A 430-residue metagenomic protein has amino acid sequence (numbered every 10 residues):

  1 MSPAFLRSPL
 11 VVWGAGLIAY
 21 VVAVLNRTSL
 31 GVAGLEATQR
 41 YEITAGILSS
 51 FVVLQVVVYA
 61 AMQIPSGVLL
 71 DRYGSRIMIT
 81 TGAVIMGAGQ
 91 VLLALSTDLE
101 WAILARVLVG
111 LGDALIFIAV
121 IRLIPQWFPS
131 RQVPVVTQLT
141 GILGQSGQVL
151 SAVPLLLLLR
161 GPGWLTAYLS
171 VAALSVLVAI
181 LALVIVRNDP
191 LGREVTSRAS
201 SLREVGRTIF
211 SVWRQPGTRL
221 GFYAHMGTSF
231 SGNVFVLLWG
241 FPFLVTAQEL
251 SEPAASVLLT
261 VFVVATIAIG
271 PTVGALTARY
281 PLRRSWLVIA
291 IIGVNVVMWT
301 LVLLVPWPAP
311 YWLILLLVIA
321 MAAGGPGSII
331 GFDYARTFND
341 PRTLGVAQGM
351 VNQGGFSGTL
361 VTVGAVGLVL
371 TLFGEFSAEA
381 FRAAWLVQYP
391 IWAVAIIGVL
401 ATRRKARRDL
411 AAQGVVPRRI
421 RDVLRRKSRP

Functional and structural regions predicted by a protein language model:
M1-L6, D189-F222, V415-P430: Juxtamembrane intracellular "pre-TM" segments in multi-pass secondary transporters
L30-G31, P216-G270, T362-V363, G367: Extracytoplasmic gate region of multi-pass secondary transporters
E42, G74, L95-W101, G112 (+3 more regions): Helix-breaking motifs and short loop linkers at transmembrane-helix boundaries and internal kinks in secondary membrane
A61-E100: Conserved MFS/SLC helix-loop-helix module at the cytosolic interface between two early adjacent transmembrane helices
M62-G74, I269-R283: Helix-to-loop junctions at the C-terminal end of transmembrane segments in multipass secondary transporters
R72-G82, A278-G293: Cytoplasmic membrane-interface "Motif A"-like loop-to-helix N-cap segments of 12-TM Major Facilitator Superfamily
A105-G144: Cytoplasmic helix-loop-helix junction between adjacent transmembrane helices in 12-TM secondary transporters
L139-P190: Helix-loop-helix hairpin linking two adjacent transmembrane segments in secondary transporters
